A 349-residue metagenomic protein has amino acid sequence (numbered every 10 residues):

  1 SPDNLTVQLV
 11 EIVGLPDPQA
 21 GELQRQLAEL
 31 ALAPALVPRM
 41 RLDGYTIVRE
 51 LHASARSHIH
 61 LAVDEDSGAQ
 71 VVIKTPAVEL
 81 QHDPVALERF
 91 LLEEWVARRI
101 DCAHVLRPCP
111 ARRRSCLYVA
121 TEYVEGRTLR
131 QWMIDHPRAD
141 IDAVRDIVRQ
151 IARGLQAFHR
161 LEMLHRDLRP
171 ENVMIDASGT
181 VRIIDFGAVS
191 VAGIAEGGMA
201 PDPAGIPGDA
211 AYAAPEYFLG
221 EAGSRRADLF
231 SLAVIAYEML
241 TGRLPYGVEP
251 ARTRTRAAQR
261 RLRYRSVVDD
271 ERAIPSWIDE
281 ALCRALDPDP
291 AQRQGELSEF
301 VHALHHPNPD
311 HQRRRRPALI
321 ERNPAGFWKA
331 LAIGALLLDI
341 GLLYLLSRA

Functional and structural regions predicted by a protein language model:
L80-R99: AlphaC helix of the eukaryotic protein kinase fold
R107-L117: Short beta-strand micro-motifs within the conserved protein kinase catalytic domain, predominantly in the N-lobe
S115-T128: Conserved short submotifs of the Hanks-type protein kinase catalytic core that shape the nucleotide-binding pocket
L129-A139: AlphaC helix of the protein kinase catalytic domain
I147-V148: Activation segment signature within eukaryotic-like protein kinase domains
R153-M163: Protein kinase catalytic-loop region centered on the HRD/HxD motif
A211-H311: C-terminal lobe helix-coil module of Hanks-type protein kinase domains
